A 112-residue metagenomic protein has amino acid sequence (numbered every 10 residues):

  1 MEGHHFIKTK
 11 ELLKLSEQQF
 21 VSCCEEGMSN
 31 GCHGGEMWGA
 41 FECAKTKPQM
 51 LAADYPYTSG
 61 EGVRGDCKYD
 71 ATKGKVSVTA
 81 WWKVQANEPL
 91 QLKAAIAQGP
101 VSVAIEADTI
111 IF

Functional and structural regions predicted by a protein language model:
M1-F112: Catalytic-core signature of thiol
